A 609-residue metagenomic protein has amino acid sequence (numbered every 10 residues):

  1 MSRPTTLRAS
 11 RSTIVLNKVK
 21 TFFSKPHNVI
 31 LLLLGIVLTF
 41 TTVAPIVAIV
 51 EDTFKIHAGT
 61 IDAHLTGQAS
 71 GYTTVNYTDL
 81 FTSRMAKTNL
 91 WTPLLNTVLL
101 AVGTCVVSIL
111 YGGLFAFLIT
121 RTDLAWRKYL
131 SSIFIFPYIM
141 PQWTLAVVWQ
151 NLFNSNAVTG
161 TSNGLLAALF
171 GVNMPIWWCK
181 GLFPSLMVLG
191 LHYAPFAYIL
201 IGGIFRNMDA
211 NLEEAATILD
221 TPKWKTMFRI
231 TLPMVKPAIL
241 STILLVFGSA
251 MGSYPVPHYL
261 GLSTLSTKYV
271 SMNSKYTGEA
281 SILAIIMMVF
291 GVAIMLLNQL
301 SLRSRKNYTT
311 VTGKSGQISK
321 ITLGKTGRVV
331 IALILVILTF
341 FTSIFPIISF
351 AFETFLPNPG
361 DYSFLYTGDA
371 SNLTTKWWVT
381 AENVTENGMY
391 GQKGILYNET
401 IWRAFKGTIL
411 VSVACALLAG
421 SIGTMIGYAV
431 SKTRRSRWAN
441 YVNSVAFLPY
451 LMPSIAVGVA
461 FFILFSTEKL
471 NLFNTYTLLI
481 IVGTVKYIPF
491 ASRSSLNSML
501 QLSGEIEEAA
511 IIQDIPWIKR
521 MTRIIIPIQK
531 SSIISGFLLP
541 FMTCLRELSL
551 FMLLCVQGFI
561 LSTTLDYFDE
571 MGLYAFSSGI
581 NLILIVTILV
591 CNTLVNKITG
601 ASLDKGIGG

Functional and structural regions predicted by a protein language model:
M1-L33, A125, L300-I337, R437-A439 (+1 more regions): Transmembrane alpha-helical segments of polytopic membrane transport and secretion proteins
R11-T21, Q68-T73, T82-L90, P175-C179 (+10 more regions): Juxtamembrane loop-helix boundary motifs flanking transmembrane segments in multi-pass membrane proteins
P26-A63, R84-F205, M234-Y254, A280-Q299 (+8 more regions): Membrane-water interface segments at the C-terminal ends of transmembrane alpha-helices in multi-pass inner-membrane
A58, A63-H64, Q68-A69, P222 (+2 more regions): Juxtamembrane inter-helical linkers in multi-pass membrane proteins
A58-V75, N156-F170, L260-S266, K306-S315 (+1 more regions): Peri-membrane helix termini and adjoining interfacial loops of integral membrane proteins
D62-T66, N154, M251-K275, Y362-T367 (+2 more regions): Glycine-rich helix-loop "coupling/hinge" segments at transmembrane-helix boundaries in multipass transporters
Y72-T73, I201-E214, K223, M251 (+6 more regions): Transmembrane helix boundary and interhelical loop/hinge segments in multi-pass membrane proteins
T122, M208-V235, L262, T433-R434 (+1 more regions): Short helix-to-coil transition segments within interhelical loops that connect adjacent transmembrane helices
